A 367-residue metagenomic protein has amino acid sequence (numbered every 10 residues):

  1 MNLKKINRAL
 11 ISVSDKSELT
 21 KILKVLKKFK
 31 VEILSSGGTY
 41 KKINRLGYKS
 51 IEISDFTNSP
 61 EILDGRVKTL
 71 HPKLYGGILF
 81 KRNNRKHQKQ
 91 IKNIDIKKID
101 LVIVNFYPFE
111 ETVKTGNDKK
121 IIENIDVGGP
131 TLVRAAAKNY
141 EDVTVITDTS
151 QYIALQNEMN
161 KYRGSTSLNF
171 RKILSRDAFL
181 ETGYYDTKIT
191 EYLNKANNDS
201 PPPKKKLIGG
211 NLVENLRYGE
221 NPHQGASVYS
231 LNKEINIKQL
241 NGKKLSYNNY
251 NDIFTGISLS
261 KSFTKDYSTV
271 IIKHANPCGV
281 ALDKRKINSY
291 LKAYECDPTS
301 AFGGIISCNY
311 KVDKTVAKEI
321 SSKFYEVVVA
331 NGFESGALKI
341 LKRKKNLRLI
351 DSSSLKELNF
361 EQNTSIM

Functional and structural regions predicted by a protein language model:
N2-N7, K68-Y75, F106-G116, A136-A137 (+2 more regions): Gly-rich Lys/Arg/Thr-decorated short loops/hinges at beta-loop-alpha junctions or inter-strand turns that position
N7, D100, E326: Conserved acidic residues
A9-S17, S246-Y250: Short, glycine-rich nucleotide/cofactor-binding loops
S12, L79, V102-Y107, I146-T147 (+3 more regions): Short beta-strand segments
S17-I22, L26-K73, G77-K81, K86-I96 (+3 more regions): Feature captures the catalytic cores and cofactor-binding loops of soluble hydro-lyases/lyases that act on carboxylate
I51-S54, T144-D148: Short acidic-hydrophobic, aromatic-tinged amphipathic segments that line or gate anion-handling sites
P72, I78-N83, N93-T144: Divalent-metal (Mg2+/Mn2+/Ca2+)-assisted nucleotide/phosphate chemistry catalytic cores
A154-E158, T166-L338, K344-M367: Active-site loops and adjacent core secondary-structure elements that bind or stabilize anionic groups
